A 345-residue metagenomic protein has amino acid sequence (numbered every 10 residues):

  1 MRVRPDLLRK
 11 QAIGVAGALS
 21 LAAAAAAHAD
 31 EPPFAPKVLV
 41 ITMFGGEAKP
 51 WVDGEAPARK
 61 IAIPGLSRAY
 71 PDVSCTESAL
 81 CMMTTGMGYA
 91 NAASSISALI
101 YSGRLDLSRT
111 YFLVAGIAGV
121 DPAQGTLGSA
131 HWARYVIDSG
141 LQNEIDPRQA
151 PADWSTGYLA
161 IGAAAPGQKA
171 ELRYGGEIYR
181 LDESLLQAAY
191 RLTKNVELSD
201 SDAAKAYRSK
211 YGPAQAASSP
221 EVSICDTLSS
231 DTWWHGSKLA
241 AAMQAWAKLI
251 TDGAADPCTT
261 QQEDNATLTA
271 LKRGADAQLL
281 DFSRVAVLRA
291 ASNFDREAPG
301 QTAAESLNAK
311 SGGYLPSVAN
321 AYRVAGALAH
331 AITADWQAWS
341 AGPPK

Functional and structural regions predicted by a protein language model:
M1-R2, A25-P33: Basic/polar N-terminal segments that are highly enriched at the extreme N-terminus, encompassing both cleavable
R2-V15: Bacterial N-terminal signal peptides that target proteins for export
V3-R4, S20, A29, G103: Short, flexible coil/linker elements and helix-boundary hinge sites characteristic of intrinsically disordered
G14-A23: Bacterial N-terminal signal peptides
A22-A25, Q124: Ubiquitous "structural anchor" signal
A29-K345: Accessory terminal and edge-of-domain segments that mediate assembly/interaction and cofactor placement around
